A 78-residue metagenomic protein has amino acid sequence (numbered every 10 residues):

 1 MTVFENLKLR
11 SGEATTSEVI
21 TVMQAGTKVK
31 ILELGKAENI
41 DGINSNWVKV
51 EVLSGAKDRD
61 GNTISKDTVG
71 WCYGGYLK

Functional and structural regions predicted by a protein language model:
M1-A14, V19-A25, L32-G35, D41-N44 (+1 more regions): SH3-family beta-barrel domains
T27-G35, G55, G70: Generic signature of mature, soluble extracytoplasmic domains
N44-K78: Boundary regions of SH3-family modules and the immediately adjacent low-complexity/disordered segments in eukaryotic
